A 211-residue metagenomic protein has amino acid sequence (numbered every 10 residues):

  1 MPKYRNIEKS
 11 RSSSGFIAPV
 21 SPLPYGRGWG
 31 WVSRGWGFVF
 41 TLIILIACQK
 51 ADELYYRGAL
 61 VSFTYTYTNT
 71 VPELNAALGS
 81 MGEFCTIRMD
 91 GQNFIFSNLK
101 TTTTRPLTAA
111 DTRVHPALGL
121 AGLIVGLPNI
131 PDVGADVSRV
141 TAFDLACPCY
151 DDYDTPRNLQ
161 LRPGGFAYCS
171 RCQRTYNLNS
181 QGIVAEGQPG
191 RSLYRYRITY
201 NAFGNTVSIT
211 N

Functional and structural regions predicted by a protein language model:
Y4, G26-G28, R34: Glycine-biased, low-complexity coil/linker segments
I7-K9: Intrinsic disorder/low-complexity segments
T41, V140, R162-G165: Residue-level signal for mature regions of secreted extracellular proteins and peptides
I44-A47: C-terminal motif of bacterial Sec signal peptides marking the signal peptidase cleavage site
A51-Q160, R195-N211: N-terminal pre-ligand scaffold of iron-sulfur
A59-L60, R157-G164, N179-E186: Short cysteine/histidine-rich zinc-coordinating motifs and their immediately flanking basic loops
G164-R174: Cysteine-rich micro-motifs
Q173-N211: Short Fe-S-cluster ligation motifs
